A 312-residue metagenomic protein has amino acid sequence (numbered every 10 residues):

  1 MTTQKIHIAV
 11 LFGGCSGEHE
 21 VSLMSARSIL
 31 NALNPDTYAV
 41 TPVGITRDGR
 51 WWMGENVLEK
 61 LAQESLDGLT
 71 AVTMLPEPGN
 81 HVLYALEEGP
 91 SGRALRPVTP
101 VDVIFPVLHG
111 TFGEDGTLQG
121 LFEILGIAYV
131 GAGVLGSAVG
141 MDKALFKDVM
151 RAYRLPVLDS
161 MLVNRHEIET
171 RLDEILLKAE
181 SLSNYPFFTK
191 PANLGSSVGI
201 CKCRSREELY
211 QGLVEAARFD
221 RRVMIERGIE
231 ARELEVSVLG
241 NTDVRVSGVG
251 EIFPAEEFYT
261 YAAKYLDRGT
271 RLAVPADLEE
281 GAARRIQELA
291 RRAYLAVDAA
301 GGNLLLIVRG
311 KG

Functional and structural regions predicted by a protein language model:
T2-F12, S16-G17, L23-R27, V40 (+2 more regions): Active-site nucleotide/adenylate-binding loops and adjacent lid/helix of ATP-dependent enzymes
Q4-K5, E18-R27, L33-P35, T41-N164: Conserved N-proximal alpha/beta basic substrate-recognition cap immediately N-terminal to, or forming the N-lobe
I29-Y38, D220-R221, D298: Short arginine-rich
V40, V157, V246, A300-L304: A short coil-to-beta-strand element that immediately follows conserved catalytic motifs
T46-G49, G240-D243, G310-G312: Short acidic-glycine loop/turn motifs at beta-strand connectors
C201-E288, D298: Phosphate-binding site of ATP-dependent enzymes
R227, V236-V238, Y294-G312: Conserved metal-phosphate-binding beta-hairpin within the catalytic cores of diverse ATP-dependent phosphoryl-transfer
